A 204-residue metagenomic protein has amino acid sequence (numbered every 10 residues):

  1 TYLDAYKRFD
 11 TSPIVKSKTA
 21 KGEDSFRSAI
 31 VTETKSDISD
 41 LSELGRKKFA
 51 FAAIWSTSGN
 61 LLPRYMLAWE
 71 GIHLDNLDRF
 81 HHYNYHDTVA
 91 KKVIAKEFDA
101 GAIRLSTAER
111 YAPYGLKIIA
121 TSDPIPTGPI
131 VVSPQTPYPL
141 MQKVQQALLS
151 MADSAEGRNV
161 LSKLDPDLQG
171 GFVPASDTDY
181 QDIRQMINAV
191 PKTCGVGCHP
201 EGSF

Functional and structural regions predicted by a protein language model:
T1-L3, T19-E23, K35-I38, S56-T57: A short acidic, glycine/proline-enriched capping/turn motif at secondary-structure boundaries, especially helix N-cap
T1-P13, A108-R110: Pocket-flanking alpha-helical
Y6, G22-S25, E43: Extracellular/periplasmic catalytic domains that process cell-envelope and extracellular macromolecules
Y6, T34, A53, G71 (+3 more regions): Sec/Tat-exported extracytoplasmic proteins
D10-E23, I119-A120: A structural signal for short loop-to-beta-strand junctions that line the ligand-binding cleft of periplasmic/secreted
R27-A29: Short glycine-rich loop/turn motifs
S36-D40, R46-Q146: Pocket-lining segment of extracytoplasmic ligand-binding domains
V132, T136-F204: An extracytoplasmic/periplasmic, membrane-proximal ligand-sensing/linker region
